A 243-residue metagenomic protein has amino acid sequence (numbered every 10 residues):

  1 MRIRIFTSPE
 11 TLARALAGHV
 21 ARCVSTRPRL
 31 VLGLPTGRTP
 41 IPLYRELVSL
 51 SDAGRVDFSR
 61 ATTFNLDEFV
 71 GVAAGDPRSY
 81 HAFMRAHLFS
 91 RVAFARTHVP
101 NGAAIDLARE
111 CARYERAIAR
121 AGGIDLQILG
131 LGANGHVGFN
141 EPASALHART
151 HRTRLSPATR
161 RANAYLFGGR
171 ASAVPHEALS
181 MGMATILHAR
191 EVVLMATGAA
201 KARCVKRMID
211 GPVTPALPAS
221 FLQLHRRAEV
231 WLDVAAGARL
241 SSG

Functional and structural regions predicted by a protein language model:
M1-L32, A236: N-terminal glycine-/serine-/threonine-rich phosphate-binding loop
T26-D52: Glycine-rich N-terminal segment of FAD-binding domains in flavoprotein oxidoreductases, spanning the beta-loop-helix
R29-L30, T39-L43, A117-S144: A glycine-rich beta-strand to alpha-helix segment that forms a phosphate/ribose-binding loop at ligand/cofactor sites
G33-G37, N65, P100-N101, I128-L131 (+2 more regions): Short beta-strand segments
E46-V56, Y80, P142-H151, G211: A glycine- and small-aliphatic-rich helix-loop capping segment at beta-alpha/alpha-beta transitions that lines
V56-I128: Ligand-binding beta-strand-loop-alpha-helix segment within the catalytic cores of soluble metabolic enzymes
N134, G138-M183: Class I SAM-dependent methyltransferase SAM-binding "motif I" and its flanking Rossmann-like core
A184, H188-G243: ATP/nucleoside-binding phosphotransfer catalytic cores, i.e., glycine-rich phosphate-binding loops
